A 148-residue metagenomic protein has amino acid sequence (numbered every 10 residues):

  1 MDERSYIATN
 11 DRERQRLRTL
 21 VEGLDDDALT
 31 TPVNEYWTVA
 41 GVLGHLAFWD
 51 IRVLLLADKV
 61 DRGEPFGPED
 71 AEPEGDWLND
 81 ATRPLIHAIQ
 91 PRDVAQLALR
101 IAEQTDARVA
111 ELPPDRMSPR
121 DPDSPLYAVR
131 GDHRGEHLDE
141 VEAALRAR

Functional and structural regions predicted by a protein language model:
M1-D26, I51-D58, D132: Alpha-helical bundle segments that constitute or directly flank the non-heme di-iron/ferroxidase center
E3-N10, P91-A98, Y127-R130, R134: Hydrophobic packing residues in well-ordered alpha-helices of helical domains and bundles
A8-D11, Q15, P68-P73, L99: Alpha-helix N-cap/helix-start motif at coil-to-helix transitions, marked by capping-box chemistry
E13-L20, W49, I101-Q104, R108 (+2 more regions): Amphipathic, well-ordered alpha-helical segments in soluble domains
D27-T31: Short, charged helix-helix connector/hinge segments
P32-D76, P113-R148: Short, contiguous alpha-helical
G75-M117: Acidic/histidine-rich alpha-helical segments that form the ligand environment of transition-metal centers
